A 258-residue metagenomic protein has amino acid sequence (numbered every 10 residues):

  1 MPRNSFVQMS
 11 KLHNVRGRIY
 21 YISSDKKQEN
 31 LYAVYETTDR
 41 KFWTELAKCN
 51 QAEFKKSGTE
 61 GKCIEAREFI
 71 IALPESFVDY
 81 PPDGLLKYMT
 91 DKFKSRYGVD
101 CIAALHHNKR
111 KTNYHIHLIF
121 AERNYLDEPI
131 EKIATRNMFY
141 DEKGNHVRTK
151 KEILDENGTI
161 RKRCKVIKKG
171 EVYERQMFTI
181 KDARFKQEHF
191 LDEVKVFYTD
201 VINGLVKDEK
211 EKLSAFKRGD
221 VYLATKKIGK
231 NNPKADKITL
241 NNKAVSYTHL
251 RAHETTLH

Functional and structural regions predicted by a protein language model:
M1-R251: N-terminal nicking endonuclease/strand-transfer module with a His-rich metal-binding environment and a catalytic Tyr
A252-H258: A short, hydrophobic C-terminal helix/tail in secreted or cell-surface proteins
